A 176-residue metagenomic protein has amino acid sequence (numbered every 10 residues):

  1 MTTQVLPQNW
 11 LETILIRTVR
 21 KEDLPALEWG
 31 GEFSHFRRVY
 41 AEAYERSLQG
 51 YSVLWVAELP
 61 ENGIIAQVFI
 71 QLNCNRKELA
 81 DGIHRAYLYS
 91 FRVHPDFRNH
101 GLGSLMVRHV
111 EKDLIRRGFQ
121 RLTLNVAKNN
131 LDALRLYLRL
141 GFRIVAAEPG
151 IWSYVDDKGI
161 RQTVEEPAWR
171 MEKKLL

Functional and structural regions predicted by a protein language model:
T3, N9-I14, T18-D96, V107-H109 (+2 more regions): Acetyl-CoA-dependent GNAT
N75, N125-V126, L138, R143-Q162 (+1 more regions): Conserved catalytic-core motifs of GNAT/GCN5-like acyltransferases
A80-R85, G118, R161-E166: A generic structural micro-feature
H94-D96, H100, K128-N129: Active-site acidic-Proline motif in GNAT/NAT acetyltransferases
G101, G118, G141: Short glycine-rich hinge loops at helix-strand junctions in the catalytic core of two-component histidine kinases
G103, V107, N129-A133, P149-D156: Short glycine/proline-centered loop/turn elements that form peptide/ligand docking sites
L114-N125: Conserved GNAT acetyl-CoA-binding A-motif
